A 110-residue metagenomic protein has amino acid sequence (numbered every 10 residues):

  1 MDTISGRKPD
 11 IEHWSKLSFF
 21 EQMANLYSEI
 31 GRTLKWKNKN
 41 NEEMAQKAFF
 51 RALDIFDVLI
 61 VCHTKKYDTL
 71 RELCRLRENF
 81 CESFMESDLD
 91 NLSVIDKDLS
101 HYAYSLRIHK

Functional and structural regions predicted by a protein language model:
M1-K110: Surface-exposed peri-terminal alpha-helical interaction modules
